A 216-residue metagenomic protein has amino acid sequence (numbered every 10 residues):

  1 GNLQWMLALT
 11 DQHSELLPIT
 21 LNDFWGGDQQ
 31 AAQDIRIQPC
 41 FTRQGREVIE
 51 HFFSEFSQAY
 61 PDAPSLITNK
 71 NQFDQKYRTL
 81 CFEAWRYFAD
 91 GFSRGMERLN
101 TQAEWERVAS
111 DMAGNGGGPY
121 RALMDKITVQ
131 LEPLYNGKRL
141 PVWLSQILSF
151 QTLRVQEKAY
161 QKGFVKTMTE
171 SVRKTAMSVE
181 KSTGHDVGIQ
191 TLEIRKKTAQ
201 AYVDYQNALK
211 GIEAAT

Functional and structural regions predicted by a protein language model:
G1-T216: Cytosolic/nucleoplasmic, non-transmembrane interface domains of endomembrane and organelle-membrane proteins
